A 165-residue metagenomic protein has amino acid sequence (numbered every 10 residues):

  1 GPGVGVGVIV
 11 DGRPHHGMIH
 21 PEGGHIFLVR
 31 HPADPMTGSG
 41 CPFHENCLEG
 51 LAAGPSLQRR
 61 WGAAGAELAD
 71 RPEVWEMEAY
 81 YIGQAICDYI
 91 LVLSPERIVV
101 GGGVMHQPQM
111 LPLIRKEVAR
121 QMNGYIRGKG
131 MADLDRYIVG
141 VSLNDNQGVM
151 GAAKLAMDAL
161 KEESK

Functional and structural regions predicted by a protein language model:
G1-G3, G103: A short acidic Gly-Thr/Ser loop motif
V4-I9: Short beta-strand scaffold segments in enzyme catalytic cores
P14, R30-K165: ATP-binding/phosphotransfer module of carbohydrate and carboxylate kinases, centering on a glycine-rich
P21-G24: A short acidic/small-residue loop/turn micro-motif
